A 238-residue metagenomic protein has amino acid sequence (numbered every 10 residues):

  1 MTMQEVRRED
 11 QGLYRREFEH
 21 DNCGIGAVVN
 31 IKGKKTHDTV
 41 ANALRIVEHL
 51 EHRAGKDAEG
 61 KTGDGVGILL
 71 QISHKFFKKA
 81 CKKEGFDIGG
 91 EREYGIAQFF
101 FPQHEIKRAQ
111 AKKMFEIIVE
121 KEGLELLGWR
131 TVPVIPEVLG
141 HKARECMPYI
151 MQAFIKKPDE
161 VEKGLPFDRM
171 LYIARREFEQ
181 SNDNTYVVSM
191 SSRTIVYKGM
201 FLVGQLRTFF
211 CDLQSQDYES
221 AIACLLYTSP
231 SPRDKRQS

Functional and structural regions predicted by a protein language model:
M1-R8: Cysteine-centered metal-binding/redox modules
R8-K32, T36-H52: N-terminal-proximal low-complexity accessory segments that begin disordered and transition into the first
C23-G26, A54, C224, S238: Conserved structural-core and active-site-/substrate-pathway-adjacent residues in large, well-folded domains of enzymes
A27-V29, D57, D234: Short, flexible micro-motifs
V28, G55, S73, S229: An acidic- and aromatic-residue-enriched active-site/binding cleft used to recognize and process polar
H37-T39, C81, A111, S238: Short acidic, glycine/serine/threonine-rich loops at helix termini
D57-A221, L225: Extended, highly charged
Y227-Q237: Single conserved hydrophobic/aromatic residue that forms the stacking wall/gate of nucleotide- or nucleobase-binding
